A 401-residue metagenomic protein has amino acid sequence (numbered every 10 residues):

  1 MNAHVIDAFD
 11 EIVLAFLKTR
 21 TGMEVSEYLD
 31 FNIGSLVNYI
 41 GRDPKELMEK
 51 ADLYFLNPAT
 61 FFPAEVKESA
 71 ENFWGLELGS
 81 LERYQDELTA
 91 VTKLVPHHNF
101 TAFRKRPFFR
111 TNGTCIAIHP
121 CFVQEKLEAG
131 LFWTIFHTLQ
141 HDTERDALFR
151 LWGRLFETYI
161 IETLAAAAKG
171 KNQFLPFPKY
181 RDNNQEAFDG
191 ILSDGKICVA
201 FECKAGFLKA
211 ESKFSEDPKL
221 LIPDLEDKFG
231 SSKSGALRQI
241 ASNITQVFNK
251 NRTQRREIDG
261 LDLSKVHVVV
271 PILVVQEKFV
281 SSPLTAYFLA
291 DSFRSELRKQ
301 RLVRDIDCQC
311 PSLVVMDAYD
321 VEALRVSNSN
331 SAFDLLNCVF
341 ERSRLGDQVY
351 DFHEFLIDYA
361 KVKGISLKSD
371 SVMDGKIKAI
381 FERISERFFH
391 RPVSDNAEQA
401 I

Functional and structural regions predicted by a protein language model:
M1-A167, F288-I401: Interfaces and regulatory segments of ATP-dependent nucleotide/adenylate/phosphodiester-chemistry enzymes
R150, R154-T158, R181-N184, S234-A241 (+1 more regions): Conserved structured core elements
A166-S193: A short acidic/basic microdomain associated with nuclease active sites
E186-F188, K278-Y287: A short acidic (Asp/Glu
L192-E211: Active-site beta-strand-loop-beta-strand hairpin of nuclease catalytic cores that positions key catalytic residues
A205-V270: Catalytic cores of nucleic-acid endonucleases
S215-K219, T285-F293: Short secondary-structure boundary/capping segments
H267-V268, V274-S281: Short, internal active-site loops enriched in acidic
